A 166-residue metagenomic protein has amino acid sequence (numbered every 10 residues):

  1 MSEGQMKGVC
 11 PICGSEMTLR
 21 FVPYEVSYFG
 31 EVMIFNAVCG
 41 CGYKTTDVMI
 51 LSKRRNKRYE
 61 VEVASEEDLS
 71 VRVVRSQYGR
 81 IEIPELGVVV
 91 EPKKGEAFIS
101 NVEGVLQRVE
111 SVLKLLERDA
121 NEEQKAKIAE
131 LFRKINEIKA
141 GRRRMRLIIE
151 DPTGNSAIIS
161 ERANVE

Functional and structural regions predicted by a protein language model:
S2, G8-E16, Y28, V38 (+2 more regions): Long C-terminal interaction/binding lobes of large macromolecular proteins
E16-R20, D47-V48: Short, non-ligating residues that shape and space the ligands of small metal-coordination modules and catalytic
V22-V26: Short, solvent-exposed loop/turn elements at beta->coil junctions and helix N-caps that rim active or binding pockets
